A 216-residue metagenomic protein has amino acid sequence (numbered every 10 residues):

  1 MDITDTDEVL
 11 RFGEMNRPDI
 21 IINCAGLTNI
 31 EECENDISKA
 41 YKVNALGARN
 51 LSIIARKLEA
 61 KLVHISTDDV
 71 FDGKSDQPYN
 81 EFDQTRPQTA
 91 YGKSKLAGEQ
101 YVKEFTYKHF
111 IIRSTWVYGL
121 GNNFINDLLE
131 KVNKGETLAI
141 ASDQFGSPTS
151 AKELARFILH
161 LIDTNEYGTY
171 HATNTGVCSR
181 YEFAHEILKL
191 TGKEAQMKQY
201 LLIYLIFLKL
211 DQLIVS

Functional and structural regions predicted by a protein language model:
I3-V43: NAD(P)H-binding glycine-rich loop region in Rossmannoid oxidoreductase-like domains and their noncatalytic homologs
T4, N35, V43, T89 (+2 more regions): Residue-level signal for the nucleotide or nucleotide-sugar donor/cofactor binding architecture
E8, N50-I54, Y101, E153: Conserved mid-core alpha-helix of short-chain dehydrogenase/reductase
N16, K57-L58, F105, T191: Helix C-cap/helix->beta junction micro-motif
I21-A25, L62-D68, I112-S114: SDR active-site strand-loop-helix element
N35, K42, L46-N50, V70-I112 (+1 more regions): Catalytic helix-loop patch of NAD(P)-dependent Rossmann-fold dehydrogenases
Q100-G146, E153, L159-H160: NAD(P)-dependent short-chain dehydrogenase/reductase
F157, T164-F207: Mid/C-terminal beta-alpha module of Rossmann-like enzyme folds, strongest in SDR-family dehydrogenases/epimerases
